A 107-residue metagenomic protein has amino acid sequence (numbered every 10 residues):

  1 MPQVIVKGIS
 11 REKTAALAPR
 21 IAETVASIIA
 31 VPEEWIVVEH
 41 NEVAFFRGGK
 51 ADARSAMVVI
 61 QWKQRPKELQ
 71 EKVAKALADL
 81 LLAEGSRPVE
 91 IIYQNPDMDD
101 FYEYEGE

Functional and structural regions predicted by a protein language model:
M1-E107: Interaction-mediating elements
